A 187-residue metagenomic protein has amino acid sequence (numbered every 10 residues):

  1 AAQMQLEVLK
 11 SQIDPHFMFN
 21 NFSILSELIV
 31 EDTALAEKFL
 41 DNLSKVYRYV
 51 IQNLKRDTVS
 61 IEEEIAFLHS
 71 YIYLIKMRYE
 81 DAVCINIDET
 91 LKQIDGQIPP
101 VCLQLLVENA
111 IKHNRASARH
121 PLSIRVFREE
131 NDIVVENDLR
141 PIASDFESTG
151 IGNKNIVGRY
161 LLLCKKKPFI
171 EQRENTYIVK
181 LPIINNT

Functional and structural regions predicted by a protein language model:
A1-P182: Two-component histidine phosphotransfer core
N186-T187: C-terminal end segment of the histidine kinase catalytic
